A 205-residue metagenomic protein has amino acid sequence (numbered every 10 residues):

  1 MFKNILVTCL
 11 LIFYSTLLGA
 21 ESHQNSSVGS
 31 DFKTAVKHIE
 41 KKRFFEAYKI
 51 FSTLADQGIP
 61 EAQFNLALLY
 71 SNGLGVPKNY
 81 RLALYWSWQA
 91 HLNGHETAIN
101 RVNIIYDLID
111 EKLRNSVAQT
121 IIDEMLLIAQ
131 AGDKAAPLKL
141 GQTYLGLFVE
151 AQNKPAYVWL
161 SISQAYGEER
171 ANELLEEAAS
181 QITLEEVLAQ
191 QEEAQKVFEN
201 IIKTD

Functional and structural regions predicted by a protein language model:
L17-K49: N-terminal leader/linker segments that initiate helical-solenoid repeat arrays
D31-H38, I50-L54, N65-N72, R101-I109 (+2 more regions): Hydrophobic face of amphipathic alpha-helices that form TPR/SEL1-like repeat modules and related alpha-solenoid
E40-K42, D56-Q57, Y70, L74-K78 (+6 more regions): Short coil/turn and helix-start
S116, T120, E124-D133, R170-D205: Terminal, low-structured helical/coil segments at or just beyond the last alpha-helical repeat
